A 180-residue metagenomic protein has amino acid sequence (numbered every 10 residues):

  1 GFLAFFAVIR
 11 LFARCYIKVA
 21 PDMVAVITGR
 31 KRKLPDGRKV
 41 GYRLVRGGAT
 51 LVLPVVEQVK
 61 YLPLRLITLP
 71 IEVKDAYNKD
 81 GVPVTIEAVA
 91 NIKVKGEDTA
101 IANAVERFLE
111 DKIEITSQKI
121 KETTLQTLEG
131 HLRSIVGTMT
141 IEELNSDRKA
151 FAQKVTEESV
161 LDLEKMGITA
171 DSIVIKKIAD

Functional and structural regions predicted by a protein language model:
G1-D180: N-terminal hydrophobic membrane-entry segments
